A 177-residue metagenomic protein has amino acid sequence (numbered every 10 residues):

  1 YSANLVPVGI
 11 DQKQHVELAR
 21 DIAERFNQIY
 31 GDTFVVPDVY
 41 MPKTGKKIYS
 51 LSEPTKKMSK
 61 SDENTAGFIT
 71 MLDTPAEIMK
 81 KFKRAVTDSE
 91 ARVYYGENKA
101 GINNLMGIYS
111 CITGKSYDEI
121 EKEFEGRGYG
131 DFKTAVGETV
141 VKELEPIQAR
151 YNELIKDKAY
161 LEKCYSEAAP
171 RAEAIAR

Functional and structural regions predicted by a protein language model:
Y1-Q12: Conserved alpha/beta enzyme-core scaffolds, especially Rossmann-like or related mixed alpha/beta domains that build
Q14, R20-R177: Conserved nucleotide- and phosphate/pyrophosphate-binding catalytic cores in adenylate/nucleotidyl-handling enzymes
